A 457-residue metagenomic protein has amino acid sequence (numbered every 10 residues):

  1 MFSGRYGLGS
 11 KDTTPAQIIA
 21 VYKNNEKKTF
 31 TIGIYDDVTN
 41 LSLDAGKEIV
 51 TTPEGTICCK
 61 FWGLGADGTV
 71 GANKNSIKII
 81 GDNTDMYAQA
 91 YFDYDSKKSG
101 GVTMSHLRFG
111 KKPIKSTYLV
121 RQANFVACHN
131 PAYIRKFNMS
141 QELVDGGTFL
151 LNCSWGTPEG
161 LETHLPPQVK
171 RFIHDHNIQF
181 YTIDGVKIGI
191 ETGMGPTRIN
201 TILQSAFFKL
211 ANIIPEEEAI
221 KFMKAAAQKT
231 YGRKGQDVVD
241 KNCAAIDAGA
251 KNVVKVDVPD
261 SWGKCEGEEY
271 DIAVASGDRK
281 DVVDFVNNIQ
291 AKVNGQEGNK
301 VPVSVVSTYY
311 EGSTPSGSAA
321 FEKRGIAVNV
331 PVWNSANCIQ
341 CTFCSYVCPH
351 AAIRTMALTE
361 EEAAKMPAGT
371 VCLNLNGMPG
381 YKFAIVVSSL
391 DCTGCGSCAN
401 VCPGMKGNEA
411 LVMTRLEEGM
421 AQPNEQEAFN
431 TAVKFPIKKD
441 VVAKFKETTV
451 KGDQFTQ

Functional and structural regions predicted by a protein language model:
M1, L8-G9, G55-G65, T69-A291 (+4 more regions): Active-site cofactor/cluster-binding pocket
M1-F2, T31, C58-G63, G71 (+12 more regions): Structured core elements
G7-P53: A cross-taxonomic marker for long C-terminal extensions/tails that follow the last structured domain
T39-F61, T449-T456: Short, Gly/Pro- and small/polar-rich lid/capping loops
K47-V50, G195, K221, S316-G317: Short hydrophobic/aromatic-rich motifs at helix boundaries and adjacent loops
E48, P53, F109, K115 (+2 more regions): Hydrophobic alpha-helical segments, principally membrane-spanning helices and signal/leader peptides
T51, K97, T117, K323 (+1 more regions): Generic marker of residues within folded, mature protein domains
A219, G232-D391, A399-Q457: Ferredoxin-type iron-sulfur electron-transfer modules and their immediate structural context
